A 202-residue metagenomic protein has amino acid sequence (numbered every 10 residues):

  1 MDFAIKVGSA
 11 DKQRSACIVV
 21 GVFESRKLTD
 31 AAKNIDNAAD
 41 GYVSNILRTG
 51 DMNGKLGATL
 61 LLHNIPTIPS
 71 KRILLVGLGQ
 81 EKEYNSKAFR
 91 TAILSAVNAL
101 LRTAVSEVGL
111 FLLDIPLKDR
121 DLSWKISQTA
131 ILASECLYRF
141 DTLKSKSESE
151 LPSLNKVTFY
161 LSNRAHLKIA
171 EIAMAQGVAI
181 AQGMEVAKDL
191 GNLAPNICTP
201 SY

Functional and structural regions predicted by a protein language model:
M1-Y202: Short amphipathic alpha-helical segment within the helicase RecA-like ATPase core that mediates nucleic-acid
